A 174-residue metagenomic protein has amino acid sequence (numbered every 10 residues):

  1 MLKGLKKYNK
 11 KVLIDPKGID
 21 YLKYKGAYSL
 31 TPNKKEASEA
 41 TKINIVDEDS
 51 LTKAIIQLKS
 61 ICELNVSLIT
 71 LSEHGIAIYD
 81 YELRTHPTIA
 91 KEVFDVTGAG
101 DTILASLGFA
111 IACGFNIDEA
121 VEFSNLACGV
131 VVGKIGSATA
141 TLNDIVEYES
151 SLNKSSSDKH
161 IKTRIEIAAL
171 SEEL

Functional and structural regions predicted by a protein language model:
M1-K11, P16-G26, S38-N44, E48-L174: Conserved phosphate-binding/catalytic region of the ribokinase-like
A27-K35: Non-cysteine beta-strand/loop elements that form the S-adenosyl-L-methionine
